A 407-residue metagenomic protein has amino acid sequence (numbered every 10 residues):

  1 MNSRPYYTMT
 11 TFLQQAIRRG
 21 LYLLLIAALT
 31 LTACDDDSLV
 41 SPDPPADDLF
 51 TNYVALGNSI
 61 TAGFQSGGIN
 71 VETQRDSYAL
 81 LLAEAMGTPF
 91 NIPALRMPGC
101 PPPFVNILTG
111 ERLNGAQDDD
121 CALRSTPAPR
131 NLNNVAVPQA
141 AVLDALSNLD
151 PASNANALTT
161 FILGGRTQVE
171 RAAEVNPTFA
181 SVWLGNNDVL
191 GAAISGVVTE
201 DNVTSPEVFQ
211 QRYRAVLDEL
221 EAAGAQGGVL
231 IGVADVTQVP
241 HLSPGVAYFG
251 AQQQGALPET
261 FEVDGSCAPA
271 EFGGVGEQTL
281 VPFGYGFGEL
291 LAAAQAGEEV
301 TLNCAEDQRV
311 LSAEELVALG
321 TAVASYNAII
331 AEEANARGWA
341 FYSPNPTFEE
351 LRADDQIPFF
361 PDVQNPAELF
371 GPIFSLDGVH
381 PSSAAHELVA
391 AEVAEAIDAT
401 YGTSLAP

Functional and structural regions predicted by a protein language model:
P5-L21: Bacterial N-terminal signal peptides that target proteins for export
G20-T32: Bacterial N-terminal signal peptides
T30-N52, T403-P407: Bacterial Sec-dependent N-terminal signal peptides
L49-N52, V175-S181, A223-G228, A336-F341: Loop/turn elements at helix/coil->beta-strand transitions in domains of secreted/extracellular proteins
T51-G67: Catalytic nucleophile-elbow at a beta strand-turn-alpha helix junction centered on a G-D-S/GDSL motif, marking
I69-A215: Conserved SGNH/GDSL esterase-like catalytic core that processes O-acyl groups on lipids and polysaccharides
Y78-L82, N365-P407: Histidine-centered active-site loop/cap adjacent to the catalytic His in serine esterases/O-acetyl transfer systems
S243-T321, S325-V379: Mobile gating loops/cap/lid regions near enzyme active sites that modulate substrate access
